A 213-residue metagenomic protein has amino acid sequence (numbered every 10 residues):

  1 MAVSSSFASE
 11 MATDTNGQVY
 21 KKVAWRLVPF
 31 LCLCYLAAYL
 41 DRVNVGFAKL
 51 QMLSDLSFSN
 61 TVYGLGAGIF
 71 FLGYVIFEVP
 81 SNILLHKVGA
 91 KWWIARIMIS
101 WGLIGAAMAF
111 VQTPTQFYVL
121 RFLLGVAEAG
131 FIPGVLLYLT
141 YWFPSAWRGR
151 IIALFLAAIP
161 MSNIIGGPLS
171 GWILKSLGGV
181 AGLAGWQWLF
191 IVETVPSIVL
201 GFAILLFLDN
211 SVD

Functional and structural regions predicted by a protein language model:
A2-V43: Cytosolic juxtamembrane N-terminal segment immediately preceding the first transmembrane helix of multi-pass
R26-N60, I76, G166, S170: Extracytoplasmic
V43, F71-V79, A129, N163-I164: Residue-level signature of mid-helix packing/kink "hotspots" within the transmembrane helices of 12-pass Major
S57, G89, F110-Q116, A127 (+1 more regions): Helix-breaking motifs and short loop linkers at transmembrane-helix boundaries and internal kinks in secondary membrane
I76-T115: Conserved MFS/SLC helix-loop-helix module at the cytosolic interface between two early adjacent transmembrane helices
L120-A157: Cytoplasmic helix-loop-helix junction between adjacent transmembrane helices in 12-TM secondary transporters
G149-K175, S197: Glycine-rich segments within core transmembrane alpha-helices of 12-TM secondary carriers
G185-L206: Symmetry-related core transmembrane helices of the 12-TM Major Facilitator Superfamily/SLC fold
